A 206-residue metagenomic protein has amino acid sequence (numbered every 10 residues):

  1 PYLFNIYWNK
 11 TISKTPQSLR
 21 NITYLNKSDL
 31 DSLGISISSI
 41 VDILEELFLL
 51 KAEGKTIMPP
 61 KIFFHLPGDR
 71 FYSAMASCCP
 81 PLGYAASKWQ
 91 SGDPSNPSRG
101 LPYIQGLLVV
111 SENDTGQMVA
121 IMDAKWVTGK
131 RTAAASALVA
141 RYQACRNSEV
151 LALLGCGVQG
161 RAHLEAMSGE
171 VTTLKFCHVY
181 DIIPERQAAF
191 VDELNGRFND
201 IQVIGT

Functional and structural regions predicted by a protein language model:
I6-T128, A135-A137, A144-N147: N-terminal ligand-binding/catalytic initiation module
I22-L25, G169-T173: Acidic/polar active-site rim loop that often engages polyanionic ligands
S136, N147-S168, D181-I182, R186: Glycine-rich adenosine-cofactor-binding loop
V139-Y142, A166-E170, E193: A generic secondary-structure signal
A152, F176-H178, Q202: A structural signal for isolated positions on well-ordered beta-strands in alpha/beta enzyme cores
E170-R197: NAD(P)-binding Rossmann-fold cofactor-contacting core
R197-T206: Short acidic low-complexity segments
